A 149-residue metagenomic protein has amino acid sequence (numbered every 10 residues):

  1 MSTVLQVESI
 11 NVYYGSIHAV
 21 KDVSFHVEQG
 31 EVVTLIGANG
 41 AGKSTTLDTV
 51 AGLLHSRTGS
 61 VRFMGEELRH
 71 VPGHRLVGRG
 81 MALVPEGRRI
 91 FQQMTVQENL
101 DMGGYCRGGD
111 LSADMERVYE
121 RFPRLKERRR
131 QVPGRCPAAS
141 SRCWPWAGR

Functional and structural regions predicted by a protein language model:
G15, V33, V71, V96-A113 (+1 more regions): ABC-type ATPase nucleotide-binding domains, specifically the catalytic core motifs of the NBD
V33-T34, L83: Short beta-strand immediately N-terminal to the Walker A/P-loop
I36-A38: The feature captures the beta-strand-to-loop junction immediately N-terminal to the Walker
A51: Helix-to-loop junction immediately C-terminal to a conserved catalytic motif
G59-E67, R79, L111-E120: Conserved ABC transporter NBD signature motif
